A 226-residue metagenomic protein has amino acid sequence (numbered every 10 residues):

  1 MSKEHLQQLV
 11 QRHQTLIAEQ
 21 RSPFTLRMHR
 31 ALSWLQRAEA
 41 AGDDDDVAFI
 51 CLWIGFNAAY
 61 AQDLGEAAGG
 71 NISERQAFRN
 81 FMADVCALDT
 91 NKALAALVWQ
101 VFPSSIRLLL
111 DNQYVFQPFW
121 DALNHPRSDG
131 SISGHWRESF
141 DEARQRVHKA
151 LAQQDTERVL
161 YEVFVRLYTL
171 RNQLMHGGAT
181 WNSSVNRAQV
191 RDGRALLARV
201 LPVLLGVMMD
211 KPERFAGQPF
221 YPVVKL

Functional and structural regions predicted by a protein language model:
S2-T25, L52, F56-A150: Helix-loop junctions and short alpha-helical segments
H5-H13, S22, P126-L226: Polyanionic, low-complexity intrinsically disordered segments
T25-D43, R146-V147: Short amphipathic alpha-helical segments and their helix-coil junctions
A31, C51, F78-F81, V159-L170: Amphipathic alpha-helical interface surfaces
E39-E66, F164, Y168, R194 (+1 more regions): Short, hydrophobic, well-ordered secondary-structure elements
G42, A67-G69, W181-R187: Short, surface-exposed loop/turn segments at secondary-structure junctions
D43, N57-L64, C86, T90 (+3 more regions): Hydrophobic/aromatic-lined pockets within catalytic cores
